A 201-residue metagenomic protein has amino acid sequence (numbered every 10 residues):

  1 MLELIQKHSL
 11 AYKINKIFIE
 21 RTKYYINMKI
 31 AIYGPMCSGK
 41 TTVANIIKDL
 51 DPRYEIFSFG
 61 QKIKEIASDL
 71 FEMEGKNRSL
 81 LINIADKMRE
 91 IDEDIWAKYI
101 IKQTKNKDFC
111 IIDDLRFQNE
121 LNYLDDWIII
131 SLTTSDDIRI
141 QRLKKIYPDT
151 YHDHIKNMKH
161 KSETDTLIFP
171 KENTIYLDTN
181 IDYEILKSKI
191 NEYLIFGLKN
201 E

Functional and structural regions predicted by a protein language model:
I32: Hydrophobic anchor at the beta1->P-loop junction of P-loop NTPases
P35: P-loop (Walker A) phosphate-binding loop of NTP-binding proteins
K40: Conserved lysine of the Walker
V43: Hydrophobic positions on the alpha1 helix immediately C-terminal to the Walker A/P-loop
E55-C110, R116-N119: ATP-dependent small-molecule kinase phosphotransfer cores that center on conserved nucleotide phosphate-binding segments
I95, L132-G197, E201: Small-molecule kinase domains that catalyze NTP-dependent phosphoryl transfer to phosphate-bearing small molecules
Q103-K105, F109-I146: ATP-dependent NMP and nucleoside kinases share a basic, alpha-helical "lid"
